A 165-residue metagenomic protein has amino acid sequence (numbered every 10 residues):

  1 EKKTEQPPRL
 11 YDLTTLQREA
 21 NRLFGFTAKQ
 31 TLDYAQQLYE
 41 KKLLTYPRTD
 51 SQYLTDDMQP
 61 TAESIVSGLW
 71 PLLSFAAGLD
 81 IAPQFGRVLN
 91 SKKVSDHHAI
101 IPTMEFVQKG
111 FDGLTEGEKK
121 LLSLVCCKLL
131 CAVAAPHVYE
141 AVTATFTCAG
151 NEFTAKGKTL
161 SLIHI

Functional and structural regions predicted by a protein language model:
E1-I163: Core catalytic DNA strand-manipulation module of type IA topoisomerases
